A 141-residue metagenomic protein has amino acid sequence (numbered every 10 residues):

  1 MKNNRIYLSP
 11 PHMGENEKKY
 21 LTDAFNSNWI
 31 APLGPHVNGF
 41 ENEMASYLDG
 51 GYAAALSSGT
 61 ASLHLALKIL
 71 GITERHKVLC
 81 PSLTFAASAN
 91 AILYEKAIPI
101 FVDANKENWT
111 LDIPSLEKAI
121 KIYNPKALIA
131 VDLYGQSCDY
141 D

Functional and structural regions predicted by a protein language model:
M1-I30: N-terminal "arm"/small-domain region of PLP-dependent enzymes with the aminotransferase-like
Y7-S9, S57, I129-V131: Short beta-strand segments
E15, K19-N26, P35-D49, P114-I122 (+1 more regions): Replace "anionic and nucleotidyl ligands
N16, G39, A61, A86-A87 (+1 more regions): Short alpha-helical
N28-P32, G51, V131: Short, surface-exposed alpha-helical recognition segments that flank or form part of ligand/macromolecule-binding
L33-K77, A91-Y94, F101-D103: Phosphate-binding glycine-rich loop
K68-D141: PLP-dependent aminotransferase-like
